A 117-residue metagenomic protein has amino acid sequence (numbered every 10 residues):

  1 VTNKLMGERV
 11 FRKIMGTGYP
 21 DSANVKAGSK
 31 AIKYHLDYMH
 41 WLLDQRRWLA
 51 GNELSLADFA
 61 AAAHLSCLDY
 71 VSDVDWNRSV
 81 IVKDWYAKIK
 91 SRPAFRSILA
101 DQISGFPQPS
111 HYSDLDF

Functional and structural regions predicted by a protein language model:
V1-S91: GST-like fold's C-terminal all-alpha helical module
V71, D101-Q102: Residue-level signal for well-ordered alpha-helical positions
Q102-F117: Acidic/histidine-enriched, glycine/proline-rich intrinsically disordered or flexible terminal extensions
